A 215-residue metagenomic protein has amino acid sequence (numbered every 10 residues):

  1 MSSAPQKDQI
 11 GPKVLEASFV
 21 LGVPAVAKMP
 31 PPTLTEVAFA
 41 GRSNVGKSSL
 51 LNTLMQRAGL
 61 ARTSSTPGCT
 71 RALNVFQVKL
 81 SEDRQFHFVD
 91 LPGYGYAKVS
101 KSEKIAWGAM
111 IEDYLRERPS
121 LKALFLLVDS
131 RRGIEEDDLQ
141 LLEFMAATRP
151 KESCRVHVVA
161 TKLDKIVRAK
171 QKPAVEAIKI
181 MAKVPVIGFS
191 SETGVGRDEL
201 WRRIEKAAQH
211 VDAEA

Functional and structural regions predicted by a protein language model:
S2-Y96, Q209-H210, E214: Conserved G1/Walker A P-loop phosphate-binding module
V14-A27, K165-A215: Canonical P-loop GTPase G-domain recognition
T33-L34, L54, K101-K104, L139-E143 (+2 more regions): Short, glycine/charged-enriched secondary-structure capping and boundary segments
C69, G93-G95, R131-I134, K162-V167 (+1 more regions): Conserved nucleotide-binding/hydrolysis micro-motifs of P-loop NTPases
T70, K104-G108, E135, L139 (+1 more regions): Amphipathic alpha-helical transducer elements in NTP-driven molecular machines
F76, T161, L200: Residue-level signal for inorganic ion chemistry
L80-P119: Conserved nucleotide-sensing/catalytic segment adjacent to the nucleotide-binding pocket in NTP-handling enzymes
D83, G108-P185: Conserved C-terminal guanine-recognition region of P-loop GTPase G domains, centered on the G4
